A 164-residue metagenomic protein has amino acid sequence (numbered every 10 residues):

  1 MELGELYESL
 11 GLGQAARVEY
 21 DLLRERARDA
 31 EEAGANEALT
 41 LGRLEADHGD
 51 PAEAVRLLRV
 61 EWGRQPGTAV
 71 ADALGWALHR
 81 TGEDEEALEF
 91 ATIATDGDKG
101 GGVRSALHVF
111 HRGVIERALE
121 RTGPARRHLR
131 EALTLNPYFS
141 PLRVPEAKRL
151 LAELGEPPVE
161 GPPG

Functional and structural regions predicted by a protein language model:
M1-E2, A30-T40, Q65-D72, G102-V109: Generic helix N-cap/helix-start motif at coil->alpha-helix transitions
L10, H48-G49, T81, L119 (+1 more regions): Structural motif corresponding to the intra-repeat A-B loop/turn of tetratricopeptide repeats
R26-A30, Q65, D98-G101, N136 (+1 more regions): Alpha-helical junction/boundary sensor with strong preference for TPR arrays
E37-D50: Alpha-helical segment of the N-proximal tetratricopeptide repeat
